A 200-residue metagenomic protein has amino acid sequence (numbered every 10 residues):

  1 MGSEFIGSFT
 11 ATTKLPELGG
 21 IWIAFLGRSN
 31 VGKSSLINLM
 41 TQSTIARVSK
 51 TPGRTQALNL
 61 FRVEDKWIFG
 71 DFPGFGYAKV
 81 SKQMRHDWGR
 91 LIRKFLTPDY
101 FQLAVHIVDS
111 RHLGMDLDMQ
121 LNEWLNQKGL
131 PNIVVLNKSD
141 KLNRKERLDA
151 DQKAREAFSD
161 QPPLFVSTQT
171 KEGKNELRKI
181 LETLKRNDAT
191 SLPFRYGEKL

Functional and structural regions predicted by a protein language model:
M1-Y77, Y196: Conserved G1/Walker A P-loop phosphate-binding module
G2-T12, K141-Y196: Canonical P-loop GTPase G-domain recognition
T13, T44, Y77-V80, M115 (+2 more regions): Conserved protein kinase catalytic core
Q42-S43, R54, R85-W88, L121-L125 (+1 more regions): Glycine-rich, phosphate-binding/catalytic loops in enzymes
R54, W67, G74-G76, R111-L113 (+2 more regions): Conserved nucleotide-binding/hydrolysis micro-motifs of P-loop NTPases
F61, N137, L177: Residue-level signal for inorganic ion chemistry
E64-Q102: Conserved nucleotide-sensing/catalytic segment adjacent to the nucleotide-binding pocket in NTP-handling enzymes
R93-Q161: Conserved C-terminal guanine-recognition region of P-loop GTPase G domains, centered on the G4
